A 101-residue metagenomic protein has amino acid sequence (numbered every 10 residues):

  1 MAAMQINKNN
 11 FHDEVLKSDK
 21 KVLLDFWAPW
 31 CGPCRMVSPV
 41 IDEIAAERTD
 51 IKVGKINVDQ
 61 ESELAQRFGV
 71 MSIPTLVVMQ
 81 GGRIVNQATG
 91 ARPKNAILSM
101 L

Functional and structural regions predicted by a protein language model:
A2, N7, W27, K52-G54: Conserved Rossmann-like nucleotide-binding pocket used by diverse enzymes that bind dinucleotide cofactors
A3-V22, S62: A short beta-strand-turn-helix
F11, L24, I41, N57 (+1 more regions): Residue-level signature of catalytic and energy-coupling elements of molecular machines, predominantly ATP/GTP-dependent
D19-K21, S38-I56, Q60-S62: Conserved helix-turn-beta segment immediately C-terminal to the redox Cys motif in thioredoxin-like folds
V22, S62, F68-V78, R92-N95: Structural micro-motif
F26-V40: Conserved redox-active cysteine motifs that mediate thiol-disulfide chemistry, especially di-cysteine Cys-X(1-2)-Cys
V77-L101: Non-catalytic, surface beta->alpha helical segment in thiol-disulfide oxidoreductase systems
